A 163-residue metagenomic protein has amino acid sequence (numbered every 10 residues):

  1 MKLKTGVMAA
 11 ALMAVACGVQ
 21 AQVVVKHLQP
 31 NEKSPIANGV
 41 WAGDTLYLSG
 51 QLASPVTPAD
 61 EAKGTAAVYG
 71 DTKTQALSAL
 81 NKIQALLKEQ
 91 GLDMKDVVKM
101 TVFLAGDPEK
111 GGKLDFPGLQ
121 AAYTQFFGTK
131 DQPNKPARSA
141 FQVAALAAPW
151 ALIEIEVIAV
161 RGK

Functional and structural regions predicted by a protein language model:
L3-N81, A85-V98, L104-K163: N-terminal presequence-like segments and the immediate start of the first folded domain
